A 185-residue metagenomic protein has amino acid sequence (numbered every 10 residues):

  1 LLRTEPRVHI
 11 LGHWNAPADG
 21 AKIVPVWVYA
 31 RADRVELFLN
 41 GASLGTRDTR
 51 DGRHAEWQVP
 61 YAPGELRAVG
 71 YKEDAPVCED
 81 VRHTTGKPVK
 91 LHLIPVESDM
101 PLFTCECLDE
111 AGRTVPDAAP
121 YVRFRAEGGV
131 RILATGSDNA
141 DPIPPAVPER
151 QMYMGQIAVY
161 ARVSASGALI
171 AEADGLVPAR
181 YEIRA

Functional and structural regions predicted by a protein language model:
L1-S98, E110-A111: Substrate-binding clefts and catalytic carboxylate motifs of secreted carbohydrate-active enzymes
G45-R50, D138-M154: Short, acidic Ser/Thr/Gly-rich low-complexity loop/linker segments typical of extracellular and cell-surface proteins
E56-Y61, P145-A165: Short, hydrophobic beta-strand segments
P63-R67, L102, S166-I170: Short, conserved beta-strand segments of beta-strand-rich sandwich/propeller modules, principally
G70, C107, A171-A173: Conserved structural position at the C-terminal beta-strand of extracellular beta-sandwich adhesion modules
E79-T85, V177-A185: Short beta-strand elements
K90, R125-A140: Short aromatic-acidic-glycine turn motif
T114-D117: Short acidic/proline- and small/hydrophobic-mixed sequence motifs that coincide with surface turns and coil-to-beta
